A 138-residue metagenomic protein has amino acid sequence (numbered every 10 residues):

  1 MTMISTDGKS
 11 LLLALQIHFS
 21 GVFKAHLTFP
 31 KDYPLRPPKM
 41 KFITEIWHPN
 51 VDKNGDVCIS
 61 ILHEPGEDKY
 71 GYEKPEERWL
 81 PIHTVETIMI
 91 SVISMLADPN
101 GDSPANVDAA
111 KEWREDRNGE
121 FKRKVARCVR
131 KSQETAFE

Functional and structural regions predicted by a protein language model:
M1-K24, K31-Y33: N-terminal onset of structured domains
L11, L15, K39-E138: Domain-scale recognition of soluble eukaryotic interaction modules
G21-L27, W79-H83: Short, exposed beta-strand "edge-strand" segments with a Pro/Gly-rich flavor and a Y/T-containing core
H26-K31, I61-H63: A generic short-segment signal for beta-strand/edge and adjacent turn/coil regions
T28-P37, V92: Proline-anchored loop/turn motifs at beta-strand termini and strand-loop-strand connectors
